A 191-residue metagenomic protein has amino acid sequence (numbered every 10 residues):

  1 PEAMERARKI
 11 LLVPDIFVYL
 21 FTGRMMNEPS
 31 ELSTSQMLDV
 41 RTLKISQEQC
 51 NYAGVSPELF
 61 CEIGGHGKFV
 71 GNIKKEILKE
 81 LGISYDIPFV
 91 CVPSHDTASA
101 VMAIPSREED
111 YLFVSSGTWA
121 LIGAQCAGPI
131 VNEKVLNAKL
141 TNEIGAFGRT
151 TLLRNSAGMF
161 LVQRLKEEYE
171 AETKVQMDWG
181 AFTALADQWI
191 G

Functional and structural regions predicted by a protein language model:
P1-R24, Q36-Q47, N51-Y52, K75-G191: Active-site core segments that coordinate phosphate-bearing ligands/cofactors across diverse enzyme families
N27-L32: Nucleotide/phosphate-binding loop and acidic/charged catalytic motifs in nucleotide-binding or -utilizing enzymes
S33-M37, E58-H66: A glycine-/small-polar-enriched, mobile loop at the entrance of the PLP active site in fold-type I
R41, H66-I73: Short beta-strand to alpha-helix junction loop
V55: Small-residue-rich anion-binding loops in enzyme active sites
C61-F69, G180-L185: Short linear loop/turn motifs
